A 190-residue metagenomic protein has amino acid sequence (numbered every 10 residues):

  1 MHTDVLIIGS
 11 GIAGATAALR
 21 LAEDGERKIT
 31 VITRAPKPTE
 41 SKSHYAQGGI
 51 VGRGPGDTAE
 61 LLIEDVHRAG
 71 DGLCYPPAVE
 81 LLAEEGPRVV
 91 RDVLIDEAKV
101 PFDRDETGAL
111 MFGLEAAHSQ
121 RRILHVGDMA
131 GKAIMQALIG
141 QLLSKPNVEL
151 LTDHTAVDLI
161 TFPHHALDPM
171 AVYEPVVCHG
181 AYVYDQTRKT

Functional and structural regions predicted by a protein language model:
M1-H2, L6, E40: Alpha-helical hydrophobic/aromatic positions enriched in membrane-embedded helices and signal peptides
M1-T3, T187-T190: Core beta-strand elements of the Rossmann-like FAD/NAD(P) dinucleotide-binding domain in flavoenzyme oxidoreductases
D4-V31: N-terminal Rossmann-like FAD-binding beta1-loop-alpha1 element of flavoenzymes
T33-D185, K189: Conserved N-terminal/central alpha/beta ligand/cofactor-binding core
